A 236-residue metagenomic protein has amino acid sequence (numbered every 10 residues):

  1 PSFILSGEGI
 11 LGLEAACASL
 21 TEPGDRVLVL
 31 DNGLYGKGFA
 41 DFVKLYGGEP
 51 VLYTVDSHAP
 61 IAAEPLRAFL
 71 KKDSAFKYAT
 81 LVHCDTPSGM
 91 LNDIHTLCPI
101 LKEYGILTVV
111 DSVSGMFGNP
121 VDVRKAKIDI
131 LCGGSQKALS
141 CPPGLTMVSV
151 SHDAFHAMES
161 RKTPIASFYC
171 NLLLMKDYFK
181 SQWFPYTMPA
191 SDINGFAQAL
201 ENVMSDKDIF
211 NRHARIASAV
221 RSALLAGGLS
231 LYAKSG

Functional and structural regions predicted by a protein language model:
P1-L28, G36-D41: Conserved beta-loop-alpha segment that forms the PLP phosphate-binding cup at the N-terminus of a helix
L5-S6, Y53-A59: Short beta->alpha junction loops
P50, T108-V109, L231: Hydrophobic beta-strand scaffold residues
I61-F117, I130, A138: Active-site phosphate-binding strand-loop segment of PLP-dependent enzymes
R124-Q136: Conserved active-site segment immediately N-terminal to the catalytic lysine that forms the internal aldimine
Q136-S222: Active-site C-terminal subdomain of aminotransferase-like
R221-G236: Conserved small-domain helix->loop->beta segment predominantly found in fold-type I
